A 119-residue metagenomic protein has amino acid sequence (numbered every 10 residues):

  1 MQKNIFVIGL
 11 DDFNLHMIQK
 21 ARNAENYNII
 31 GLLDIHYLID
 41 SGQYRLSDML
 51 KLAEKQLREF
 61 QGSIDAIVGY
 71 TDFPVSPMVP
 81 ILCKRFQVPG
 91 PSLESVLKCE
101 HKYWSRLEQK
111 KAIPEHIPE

Functional and structural regions predicted by a protein language model:
M1-S95: ATP-binding N-terminal substructure of ATP-dependent carboxylate-amine bond-forming enzymes
K84-E119: A conserved helix-loop-beta module that forms one wall/lid of the active-site cleft in ATP-utilizing catalytic domains
